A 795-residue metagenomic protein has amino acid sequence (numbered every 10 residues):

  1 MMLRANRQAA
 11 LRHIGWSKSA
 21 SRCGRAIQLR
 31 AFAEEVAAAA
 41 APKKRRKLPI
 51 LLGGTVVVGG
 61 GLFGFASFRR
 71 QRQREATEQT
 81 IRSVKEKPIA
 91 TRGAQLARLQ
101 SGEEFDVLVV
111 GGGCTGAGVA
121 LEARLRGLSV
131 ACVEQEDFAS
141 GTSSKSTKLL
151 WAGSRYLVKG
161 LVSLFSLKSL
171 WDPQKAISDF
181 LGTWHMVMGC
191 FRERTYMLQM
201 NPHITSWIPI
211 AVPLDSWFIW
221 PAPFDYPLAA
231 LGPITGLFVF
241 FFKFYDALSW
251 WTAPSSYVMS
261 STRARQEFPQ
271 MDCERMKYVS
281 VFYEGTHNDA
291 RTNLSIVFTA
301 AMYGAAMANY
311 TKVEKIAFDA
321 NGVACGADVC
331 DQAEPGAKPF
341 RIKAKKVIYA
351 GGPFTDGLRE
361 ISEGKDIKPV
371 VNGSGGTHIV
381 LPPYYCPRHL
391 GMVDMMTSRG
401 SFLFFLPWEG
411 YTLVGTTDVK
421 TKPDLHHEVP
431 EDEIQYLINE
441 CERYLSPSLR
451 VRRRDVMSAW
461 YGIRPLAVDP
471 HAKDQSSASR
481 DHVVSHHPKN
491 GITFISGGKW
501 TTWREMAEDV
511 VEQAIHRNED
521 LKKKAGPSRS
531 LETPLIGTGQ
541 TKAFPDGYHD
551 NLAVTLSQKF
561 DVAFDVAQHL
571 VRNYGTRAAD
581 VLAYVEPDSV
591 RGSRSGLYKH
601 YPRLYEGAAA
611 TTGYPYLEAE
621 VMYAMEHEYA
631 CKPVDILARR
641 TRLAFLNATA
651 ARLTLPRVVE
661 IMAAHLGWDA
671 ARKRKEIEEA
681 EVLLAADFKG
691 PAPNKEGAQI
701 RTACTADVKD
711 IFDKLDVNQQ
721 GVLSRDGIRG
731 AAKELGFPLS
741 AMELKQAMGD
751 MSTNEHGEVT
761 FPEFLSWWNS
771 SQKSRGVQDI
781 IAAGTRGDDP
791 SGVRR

Functional and structural regions predicted by a protein language model:
R7, L11, W16, C23-V107 (+1 more regions): Extreme N-terminal leader/targeting segments of oxidoreductases
F32-A33, E136, I204, W217-E274 (+11 more regions): C-terminal accessory subdomains/tails of enzymes that are appended
G102-F105, P335-K346: Core beta-strand elements of the Rossmann-like FAD/NAD(P) dinucleotide-binding domain in flavoenzyme oxidoreductases
V109-V110, I342-G352: Short hydrophobic core segments
G111-G113, Q135: Glycine-rich Rossmann-fold phosphate-binding loop(s) that bind the pyrophosphate of adenine dinucleotide cofactors
R124-K145: Glycine-rich FAD pyrophosphate-binding loop
K148-E267: Dinucleotide-binding Rossmann-like beta1-alpha1 core, especially the glycine-rich loop that anchors the ADP
N309-C325: A conserved short coil-to-beta-strand element within the FAD-binding core of flavoproteins
